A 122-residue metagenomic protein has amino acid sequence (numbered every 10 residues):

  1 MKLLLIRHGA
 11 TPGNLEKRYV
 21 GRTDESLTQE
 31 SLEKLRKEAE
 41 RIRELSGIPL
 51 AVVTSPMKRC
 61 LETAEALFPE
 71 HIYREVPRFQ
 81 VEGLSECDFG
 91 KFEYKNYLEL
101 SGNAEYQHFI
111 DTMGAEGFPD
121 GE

Functional and structural regions predicted by a protein language model:
M1-A10, G102-H108: Short coil-to-beta-strand
L3, R7-Y73: Active-site-proximal alpha-helix that buttresses catalytic centers in soluble enzyme cores
H71-E122: Phosphate-handling substructures
